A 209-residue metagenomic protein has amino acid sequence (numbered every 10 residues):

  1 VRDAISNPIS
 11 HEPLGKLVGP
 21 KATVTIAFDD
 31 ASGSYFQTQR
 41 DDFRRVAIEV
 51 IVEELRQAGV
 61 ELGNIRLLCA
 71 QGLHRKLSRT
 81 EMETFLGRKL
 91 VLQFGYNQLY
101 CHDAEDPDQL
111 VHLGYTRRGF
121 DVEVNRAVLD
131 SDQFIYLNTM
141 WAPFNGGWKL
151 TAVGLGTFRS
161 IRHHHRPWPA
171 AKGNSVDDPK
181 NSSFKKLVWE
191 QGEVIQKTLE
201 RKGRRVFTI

Functional and structural regions predicted by a protein language model:
V1-D3: N-terminal amphipathic/basic leader segments beginning at the initiator methionine
S6, A31, T139-M140: Residue-level marker of positions within ordered structural domains that often coincide with functionally constrained
S6-V18, V122-D130: Short amphipathic alpha-helices and their capping/turn segments at secondary-structure boundaries
H11-R75: N-terminal active-site beta-alpha-beta segment that forms phosphate/nucleotide-binding and substrate-recognition loops
T38-A47, E81-L86, W148-V153: "Short basic amphipathic alpha-helical interaction patches in structured regions
L62-T116: Acidic low-complexity segments
L92-I209: Conserved, well-structured core segments that form the ligand-binding/active-site neighborhood of functional domains
